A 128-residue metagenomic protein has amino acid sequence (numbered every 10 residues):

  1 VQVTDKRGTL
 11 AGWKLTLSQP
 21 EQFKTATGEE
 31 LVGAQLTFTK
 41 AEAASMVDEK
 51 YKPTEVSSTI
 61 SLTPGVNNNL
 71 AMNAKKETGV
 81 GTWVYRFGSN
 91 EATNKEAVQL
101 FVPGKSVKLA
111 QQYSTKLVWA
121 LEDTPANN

Functional and structural regions predicted by a protein language model:
V1-N128: Signature of Gram-negative chaperone-usher
